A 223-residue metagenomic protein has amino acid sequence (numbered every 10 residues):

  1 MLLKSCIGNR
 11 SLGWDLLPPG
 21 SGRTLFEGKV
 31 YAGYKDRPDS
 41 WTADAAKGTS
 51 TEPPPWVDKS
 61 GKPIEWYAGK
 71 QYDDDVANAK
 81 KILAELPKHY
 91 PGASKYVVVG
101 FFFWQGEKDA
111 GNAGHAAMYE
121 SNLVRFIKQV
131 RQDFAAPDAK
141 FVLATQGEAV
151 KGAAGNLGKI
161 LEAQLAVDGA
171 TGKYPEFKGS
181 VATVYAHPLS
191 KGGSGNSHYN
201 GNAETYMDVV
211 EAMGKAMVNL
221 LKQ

Functional and structural regions predicted by a protein language model:
M1-Q223: Cell-envelope and extracellular/periplasmic
